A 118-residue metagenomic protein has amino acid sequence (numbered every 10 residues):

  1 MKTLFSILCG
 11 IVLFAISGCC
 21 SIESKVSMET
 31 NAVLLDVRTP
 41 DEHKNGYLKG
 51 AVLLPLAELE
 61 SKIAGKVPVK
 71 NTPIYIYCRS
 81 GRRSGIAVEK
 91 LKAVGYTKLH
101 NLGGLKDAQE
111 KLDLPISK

Functional and structural regions predicted by a protein language model:
K2-L8, C19-A32, P40-T72, R82-K118: Rhodanese-like catalytic fold shared by cysteine-dependent sulfurtransferases and DSP/PTP-type phosphatases
L13-S17: Bacterial Sec-type N-terminal signal peptides, specifically the leucine/valine-rich hydrophobic h-region
L35: Active-site flanking residues adjacent to catalytic metal/cofactor-binding acidic residues
Y77: Short, surface-exposed ligand- or partner-binding patches at beta-edge/loop junctions that are enriched in aromatics
